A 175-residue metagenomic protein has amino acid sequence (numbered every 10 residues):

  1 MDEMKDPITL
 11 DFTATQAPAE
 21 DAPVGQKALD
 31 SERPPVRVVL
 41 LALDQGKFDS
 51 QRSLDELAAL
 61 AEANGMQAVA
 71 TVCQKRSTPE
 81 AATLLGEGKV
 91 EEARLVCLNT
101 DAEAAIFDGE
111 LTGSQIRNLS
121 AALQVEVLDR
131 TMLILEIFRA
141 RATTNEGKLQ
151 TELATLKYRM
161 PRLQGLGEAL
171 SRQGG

Functional and structural regions predicted by a protein language model:
M1-E136: N-terminal accessory targeting/assembly segments
L133-G175: Extended, highly charged alpha-helical segments
